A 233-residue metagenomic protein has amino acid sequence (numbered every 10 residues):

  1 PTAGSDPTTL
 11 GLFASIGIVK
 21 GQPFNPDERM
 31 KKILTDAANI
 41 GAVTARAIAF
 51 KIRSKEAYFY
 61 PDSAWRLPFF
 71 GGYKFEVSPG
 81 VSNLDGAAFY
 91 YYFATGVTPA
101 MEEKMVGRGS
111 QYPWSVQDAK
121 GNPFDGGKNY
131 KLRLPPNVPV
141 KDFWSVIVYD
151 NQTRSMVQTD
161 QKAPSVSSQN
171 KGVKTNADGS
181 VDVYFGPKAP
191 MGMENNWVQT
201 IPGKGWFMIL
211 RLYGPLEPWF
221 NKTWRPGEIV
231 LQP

Functional and structural regions predicted by a protein language model:
P1-P233: A compositional/structural signature for long, glycine/proline-rich flexible linkers and loops on extracytoplasmic
